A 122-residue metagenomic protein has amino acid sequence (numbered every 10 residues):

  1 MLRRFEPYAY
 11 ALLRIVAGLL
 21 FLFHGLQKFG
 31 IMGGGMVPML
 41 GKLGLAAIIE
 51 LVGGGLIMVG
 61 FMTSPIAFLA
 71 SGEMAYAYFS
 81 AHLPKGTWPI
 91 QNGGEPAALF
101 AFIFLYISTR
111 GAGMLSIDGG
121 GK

Functional and structural regions predicted by a protein language model:
M1-G30, G35, L43-I48, V52 (+1 more regions): Extended, low-polarity transmembrane helix blocks
